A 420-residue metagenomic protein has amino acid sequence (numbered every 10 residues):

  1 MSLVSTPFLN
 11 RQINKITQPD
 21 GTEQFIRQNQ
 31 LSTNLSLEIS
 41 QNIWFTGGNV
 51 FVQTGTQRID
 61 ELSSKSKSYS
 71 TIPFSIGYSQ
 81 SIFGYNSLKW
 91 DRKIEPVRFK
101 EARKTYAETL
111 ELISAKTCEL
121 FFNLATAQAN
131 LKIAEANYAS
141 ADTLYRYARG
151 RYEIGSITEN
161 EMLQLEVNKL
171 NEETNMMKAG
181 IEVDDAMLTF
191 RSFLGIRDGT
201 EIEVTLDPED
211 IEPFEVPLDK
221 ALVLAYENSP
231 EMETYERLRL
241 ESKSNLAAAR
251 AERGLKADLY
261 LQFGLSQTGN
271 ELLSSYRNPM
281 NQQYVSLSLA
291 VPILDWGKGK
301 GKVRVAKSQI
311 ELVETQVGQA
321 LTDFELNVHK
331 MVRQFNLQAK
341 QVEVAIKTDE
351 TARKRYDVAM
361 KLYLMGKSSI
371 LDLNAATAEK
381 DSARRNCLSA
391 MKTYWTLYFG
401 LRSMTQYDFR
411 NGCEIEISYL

Functional and structural regions predicted by a protein language model:
M1-N34, S81-F83, S87-W90, I94-P96 (+9 more regions): Bacterial Sec-pathway N-terminal export signals of envelope proteins
V4-Q80, T205-E215, A247, Y260-V291 (+1 more regions): Small/polar, glycine/serine/threonine/aspartate-rich low-complexity segments that form flexible
L9-R11, D198, I211-E212, N386-L420: Acidic, low-complexity, intrinsically disordered peripheral segments
I43-S68, I82-L110, E135-A136, N160 (+6 more regions): Sec/SRP-type N-terminal targeting helices
K93-V97, R103-L224, Q334, Q338 (+2 more regions): Periplasmic alpha-helical coiled-coil/stalk elements that build and connect Gram-negative outer-membrane
Y152-S156, Y363-K367, M404-Q406: A short glycine-centered flexible hinge/capping loop motif at secondary-structure junctions
T158-N160, K367-L388: Short terminal targeting/anchoring segments
